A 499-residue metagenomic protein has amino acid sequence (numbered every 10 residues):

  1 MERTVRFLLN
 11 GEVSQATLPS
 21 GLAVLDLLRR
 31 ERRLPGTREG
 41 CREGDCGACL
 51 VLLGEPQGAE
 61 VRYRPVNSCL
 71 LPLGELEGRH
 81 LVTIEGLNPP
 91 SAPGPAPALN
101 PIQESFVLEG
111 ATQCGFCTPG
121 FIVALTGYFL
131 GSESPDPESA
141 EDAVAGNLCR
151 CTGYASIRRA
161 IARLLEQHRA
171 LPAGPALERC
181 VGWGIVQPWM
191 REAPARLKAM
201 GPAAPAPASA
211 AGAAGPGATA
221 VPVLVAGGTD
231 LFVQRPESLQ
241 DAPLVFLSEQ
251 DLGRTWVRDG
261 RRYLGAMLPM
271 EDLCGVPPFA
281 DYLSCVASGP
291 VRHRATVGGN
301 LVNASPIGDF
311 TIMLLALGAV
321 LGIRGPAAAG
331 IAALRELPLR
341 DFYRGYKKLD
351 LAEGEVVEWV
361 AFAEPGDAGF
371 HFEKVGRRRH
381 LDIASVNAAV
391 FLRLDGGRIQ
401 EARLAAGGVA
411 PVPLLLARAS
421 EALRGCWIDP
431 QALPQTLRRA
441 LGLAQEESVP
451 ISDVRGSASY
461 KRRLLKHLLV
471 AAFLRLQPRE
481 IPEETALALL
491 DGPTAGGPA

Functional and structural regions predicted by a protein language model:
M1, D45, V386: Short, small/polar residue-rich loop motifs at catalytic or cofactor-binding pockets
M1-S14: Eukaryote-biased recognition of intrinsically disordered, low-complexity regulatory segments
L8, L52-E55, P65-S68, P101-V107 (+4 more regions): C-terminal structural segment of proteins
V13-R32, L73-N100, P119-D136, R438: Short, charged low-complexity linear segments at domain edges
T17-L18, R38-G47, G110-G120, A145-A155: Cysteine-centered iron-sulfur cluster-binding motifs in ferredoxin-type domains/subunits of redox enzymes
P19-V51: A basic, amphipathic helix-loop patch mediating RNA/tRNA/ribosome contacts
L53-G86: S4-like RNA-binding module at protein N-termini
